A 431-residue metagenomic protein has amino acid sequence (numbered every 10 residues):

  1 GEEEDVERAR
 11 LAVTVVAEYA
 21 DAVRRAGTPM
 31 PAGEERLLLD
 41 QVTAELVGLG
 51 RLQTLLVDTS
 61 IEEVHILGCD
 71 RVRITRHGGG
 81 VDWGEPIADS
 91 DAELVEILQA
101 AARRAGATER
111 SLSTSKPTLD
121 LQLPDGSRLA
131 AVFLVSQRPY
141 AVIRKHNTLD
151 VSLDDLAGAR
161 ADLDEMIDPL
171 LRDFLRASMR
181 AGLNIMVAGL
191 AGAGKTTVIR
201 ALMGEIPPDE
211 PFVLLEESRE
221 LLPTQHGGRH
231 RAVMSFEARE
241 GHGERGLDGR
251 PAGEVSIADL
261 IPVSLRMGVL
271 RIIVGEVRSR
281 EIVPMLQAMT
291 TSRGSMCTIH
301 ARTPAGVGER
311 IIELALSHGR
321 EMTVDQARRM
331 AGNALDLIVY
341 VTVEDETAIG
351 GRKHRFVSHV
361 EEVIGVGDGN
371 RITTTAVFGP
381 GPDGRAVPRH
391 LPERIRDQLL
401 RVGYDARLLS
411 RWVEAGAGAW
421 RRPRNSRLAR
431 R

Functional and structural regions predicted by a protein language model:
G1-L112: N-terminal accessory targeting/assembly segments
G48-V57, A102-L121, E210, H318-D325 (+1 more regions): Active-site phosphate-binding and catalytic loops of NTP-dependent enzymes
T75-A181: P-loop NTP-binding catalytic core
M179, L190-A191: The conserved Walker
L183-I185, A201-G332: Switch/coupling sub-region of P-loop NTPases
K195: Conserved lysine of the Walker
V198: Hydrophobic positions on the alpha1 helix immediately C-terminal to the Walker A/P-loop
I349-R431: NTP-binding/hydrolysis catalytic cores, primarily Walker-type P-loop NTPases
